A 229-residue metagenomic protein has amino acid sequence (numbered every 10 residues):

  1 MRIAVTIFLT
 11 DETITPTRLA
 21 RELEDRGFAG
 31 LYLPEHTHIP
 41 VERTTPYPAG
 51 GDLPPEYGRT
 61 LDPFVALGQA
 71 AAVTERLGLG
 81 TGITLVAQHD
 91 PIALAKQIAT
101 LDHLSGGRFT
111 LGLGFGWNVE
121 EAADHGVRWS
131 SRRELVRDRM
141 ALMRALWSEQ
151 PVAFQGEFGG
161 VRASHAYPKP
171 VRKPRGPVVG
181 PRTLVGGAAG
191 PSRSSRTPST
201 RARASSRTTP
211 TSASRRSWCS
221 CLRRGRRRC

Functional and structural regions predicted by a protein language model:
M1-C229: Active-site-adjacent structural elements that line small-molecule/cofactor binding pockets in enzymes
